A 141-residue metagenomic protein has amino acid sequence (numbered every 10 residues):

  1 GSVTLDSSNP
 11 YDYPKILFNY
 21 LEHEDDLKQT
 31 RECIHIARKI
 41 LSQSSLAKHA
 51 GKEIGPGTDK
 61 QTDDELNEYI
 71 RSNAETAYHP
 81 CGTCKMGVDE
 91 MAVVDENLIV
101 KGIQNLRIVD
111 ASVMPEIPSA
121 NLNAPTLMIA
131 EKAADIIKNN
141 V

Functional and structural regions predicted by a protein language model:
G1-P125, A133-V141: FAD-dependent oxidoreductase catalytic-site/capping-region signature
